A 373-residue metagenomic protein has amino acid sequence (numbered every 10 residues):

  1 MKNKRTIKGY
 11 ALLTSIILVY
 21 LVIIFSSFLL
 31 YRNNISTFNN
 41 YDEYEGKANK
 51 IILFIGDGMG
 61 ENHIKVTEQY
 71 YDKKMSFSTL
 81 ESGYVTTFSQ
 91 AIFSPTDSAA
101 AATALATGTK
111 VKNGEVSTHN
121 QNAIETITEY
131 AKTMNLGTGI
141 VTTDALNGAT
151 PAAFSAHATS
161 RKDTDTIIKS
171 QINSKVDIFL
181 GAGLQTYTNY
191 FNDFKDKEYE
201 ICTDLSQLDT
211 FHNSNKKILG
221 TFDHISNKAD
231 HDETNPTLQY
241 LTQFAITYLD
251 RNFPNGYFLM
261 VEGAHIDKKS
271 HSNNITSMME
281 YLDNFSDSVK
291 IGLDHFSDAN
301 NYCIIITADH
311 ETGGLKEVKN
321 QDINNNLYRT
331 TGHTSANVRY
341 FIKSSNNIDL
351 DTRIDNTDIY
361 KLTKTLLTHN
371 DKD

Functional and structural regions predicted by a protein language model:
K2-Y20: N-terminal Sec-pathway targeting helices
Y10, S27-G183, F194-L208, H212 (+1 more regions): N-terminal catalytic scaffold of extracellular/periplasmic and nuclease hydrolases that process anionic headgroups
E61, L282-D322: Metal-dependent active-site segment of extracytoplasmic phospho-/sulfohydrolases and closely related
L105-K112, K217-H231, D267-S272, F341-S345: Gly-rich Lys/Arg/Thr-decorated short loops/hinges at beta-loop-alpha junctions or inter-strand turns that position
A149-S155, H224-A229, A245-I246, R251-I291: Active-site His/acidic residue clusters
S160, T234-T242, Y281-F285, I359: Phosphate/oxyanion-binding active-site loops and adjacent basic polyanion-contact surfaces
K169-I178, L184, T188-I246, D250 (+2 more regions): Functional cores that coordinate and move charged inorganic groups
D223, V261-H265, S270, L282 (+2 more regions): Active-site proximal loops enriched in glycine and acidic residues that flank catalytic Cys/His/Asp and coordinate
